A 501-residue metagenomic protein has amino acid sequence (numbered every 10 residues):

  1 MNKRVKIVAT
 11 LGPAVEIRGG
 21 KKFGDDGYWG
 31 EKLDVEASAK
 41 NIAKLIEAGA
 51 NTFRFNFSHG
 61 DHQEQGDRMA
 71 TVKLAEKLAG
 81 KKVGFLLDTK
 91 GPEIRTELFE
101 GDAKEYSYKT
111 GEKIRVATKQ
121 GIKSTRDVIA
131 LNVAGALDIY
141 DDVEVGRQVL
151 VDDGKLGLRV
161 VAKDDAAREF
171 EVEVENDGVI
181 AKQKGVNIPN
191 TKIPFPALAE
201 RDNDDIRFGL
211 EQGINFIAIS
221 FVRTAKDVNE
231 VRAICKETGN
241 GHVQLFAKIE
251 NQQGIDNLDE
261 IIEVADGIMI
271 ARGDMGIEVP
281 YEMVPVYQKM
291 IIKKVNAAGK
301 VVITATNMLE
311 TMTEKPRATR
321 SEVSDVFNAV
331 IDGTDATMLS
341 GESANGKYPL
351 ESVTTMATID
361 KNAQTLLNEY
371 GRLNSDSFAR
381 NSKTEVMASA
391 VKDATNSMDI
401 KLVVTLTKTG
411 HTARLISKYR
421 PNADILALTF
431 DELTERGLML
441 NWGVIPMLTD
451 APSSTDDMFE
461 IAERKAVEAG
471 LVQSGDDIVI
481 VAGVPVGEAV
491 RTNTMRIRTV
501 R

Functional and structural regions predicted by a protein language model:
M1-R501: Non-catalytic helical/linker scaffolds that mediate oligomerization, partner binding, and domain coupling around large
